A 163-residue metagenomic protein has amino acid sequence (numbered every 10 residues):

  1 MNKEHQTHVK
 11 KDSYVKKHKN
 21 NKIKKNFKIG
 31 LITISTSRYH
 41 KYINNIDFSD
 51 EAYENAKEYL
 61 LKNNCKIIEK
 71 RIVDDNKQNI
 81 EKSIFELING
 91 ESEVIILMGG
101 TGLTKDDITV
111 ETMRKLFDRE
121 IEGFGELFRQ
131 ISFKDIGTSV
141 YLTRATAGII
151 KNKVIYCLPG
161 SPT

Functional and structural regions predicted by a protein language model:
M1-T163: Non-catalytic beta/alpha edge segments that cap or flank active sites
